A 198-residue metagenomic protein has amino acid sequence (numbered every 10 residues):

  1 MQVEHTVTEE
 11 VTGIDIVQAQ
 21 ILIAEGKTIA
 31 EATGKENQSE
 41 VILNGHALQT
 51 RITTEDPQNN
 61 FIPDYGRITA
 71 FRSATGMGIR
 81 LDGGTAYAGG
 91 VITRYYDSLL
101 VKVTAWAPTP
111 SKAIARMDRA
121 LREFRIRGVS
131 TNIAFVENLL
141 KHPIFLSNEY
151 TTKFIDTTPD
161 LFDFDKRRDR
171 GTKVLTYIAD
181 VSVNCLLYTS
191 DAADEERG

Functional and structural regions predicted by a protein language model:
Q2-S190: Catalytic cores of soluble metabolic enzymes centered on carboxylation/carboxyl-transfer
Y188-G198: Single conserved hydrophobic/aromatic residue that forms the stacking wall/gate of nucleotide- or nucleobase-binding
